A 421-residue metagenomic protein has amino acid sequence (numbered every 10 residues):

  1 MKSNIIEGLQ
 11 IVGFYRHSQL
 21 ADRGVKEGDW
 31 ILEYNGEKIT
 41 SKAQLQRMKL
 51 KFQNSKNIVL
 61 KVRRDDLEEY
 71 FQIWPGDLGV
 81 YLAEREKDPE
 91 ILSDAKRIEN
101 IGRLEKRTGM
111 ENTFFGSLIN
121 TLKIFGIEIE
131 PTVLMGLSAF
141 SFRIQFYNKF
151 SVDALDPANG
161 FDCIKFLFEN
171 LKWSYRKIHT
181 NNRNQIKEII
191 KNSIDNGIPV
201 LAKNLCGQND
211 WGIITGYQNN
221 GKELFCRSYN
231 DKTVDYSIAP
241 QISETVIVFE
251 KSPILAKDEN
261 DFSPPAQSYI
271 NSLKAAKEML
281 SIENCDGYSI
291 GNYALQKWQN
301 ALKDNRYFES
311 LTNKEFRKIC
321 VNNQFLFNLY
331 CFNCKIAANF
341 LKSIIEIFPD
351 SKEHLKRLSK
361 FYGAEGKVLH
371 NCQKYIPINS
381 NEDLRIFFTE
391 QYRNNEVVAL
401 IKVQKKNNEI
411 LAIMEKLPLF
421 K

Functional and structural regions predicted by a protein language model:
M1-E33, E37-T40: PDZ/PDZ-like domain segments forming the peptide/carboxylate-binding groove, activating on the N-terminal beta-strands
L9, F71, G212-I214: Small-residue-enriched segments and motifs
Y15, A83-T180, D195-N196, L201-N209 (+1 more regions): Cys-His-centered catalytic/binding microenvironment captured across papain-like cysteine peptidases and homologous
G24-V25, K38, K51, S193 (+1 more regions): Residue-level "contact hotspot" at macromolecular interaction interfaces
K26, L32, Q46-E90: PDZ-domain C-terminal substructure recognizer with occasional recognition of PDZ-binding tails
Q53, I190-G197: Soluble sensory domains of the PAS superfamily and closely related sensory modules
H179-N192: Mixed-charge, Lys/Arg-rich low-complexity intrinsically disordered regions
